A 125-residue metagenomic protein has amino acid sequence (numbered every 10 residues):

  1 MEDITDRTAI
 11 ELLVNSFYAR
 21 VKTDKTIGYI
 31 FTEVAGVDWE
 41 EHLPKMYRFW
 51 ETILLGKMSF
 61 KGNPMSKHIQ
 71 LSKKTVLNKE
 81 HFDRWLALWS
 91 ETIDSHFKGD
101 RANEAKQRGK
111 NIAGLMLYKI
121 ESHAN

Functional and structural regions predicted by a protein language model:
M1-N125: Core of compact, soluble alpha-helical bundle domains
